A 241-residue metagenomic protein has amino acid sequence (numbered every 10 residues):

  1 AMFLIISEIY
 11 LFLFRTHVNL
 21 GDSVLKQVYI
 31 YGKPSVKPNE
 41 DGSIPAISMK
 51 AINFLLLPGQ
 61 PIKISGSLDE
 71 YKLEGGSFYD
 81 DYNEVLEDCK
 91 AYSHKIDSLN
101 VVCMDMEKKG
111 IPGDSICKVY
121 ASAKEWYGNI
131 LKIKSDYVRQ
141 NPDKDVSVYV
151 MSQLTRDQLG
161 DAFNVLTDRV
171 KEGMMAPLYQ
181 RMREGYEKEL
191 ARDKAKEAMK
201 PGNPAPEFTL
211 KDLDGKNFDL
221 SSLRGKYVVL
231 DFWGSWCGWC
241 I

Functional and structural regions predicted by a protein language model:
A1-I130: A non-transmembrane, solvent-exposed segment enriched in polar/low-complexity residues
E125-G128, L154-L159: Short acidic alpha-helix initiation/capping motifs at coil-to-helix transition points, especially at protein N-termini
S135-V138, M151-S152, F163-D168: Amphipathic alpha-helical segments within well-ordered protein domains
P142-Q153: Amphipathic alpha-helical repeat scaffolds of TPR domains
Q158-K211, K216, S221-L223: N-proximal helix/coil linker or "cap" segments that precede and/or mark the start of modular domains
R224-I241: Conserved redox-active cysteine motifs that mediate thiol-disulfide chemistry, especially di-cysteine Cys-X(1-2)-Cys
